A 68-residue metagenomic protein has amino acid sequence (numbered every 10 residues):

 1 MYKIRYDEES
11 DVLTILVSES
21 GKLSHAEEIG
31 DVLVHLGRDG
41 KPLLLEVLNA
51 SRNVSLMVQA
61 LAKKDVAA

Functional and structural regions predicted by a protein language model:
M1-A68: Small, basic N-terminal interaction modules of short regulatory proteins
